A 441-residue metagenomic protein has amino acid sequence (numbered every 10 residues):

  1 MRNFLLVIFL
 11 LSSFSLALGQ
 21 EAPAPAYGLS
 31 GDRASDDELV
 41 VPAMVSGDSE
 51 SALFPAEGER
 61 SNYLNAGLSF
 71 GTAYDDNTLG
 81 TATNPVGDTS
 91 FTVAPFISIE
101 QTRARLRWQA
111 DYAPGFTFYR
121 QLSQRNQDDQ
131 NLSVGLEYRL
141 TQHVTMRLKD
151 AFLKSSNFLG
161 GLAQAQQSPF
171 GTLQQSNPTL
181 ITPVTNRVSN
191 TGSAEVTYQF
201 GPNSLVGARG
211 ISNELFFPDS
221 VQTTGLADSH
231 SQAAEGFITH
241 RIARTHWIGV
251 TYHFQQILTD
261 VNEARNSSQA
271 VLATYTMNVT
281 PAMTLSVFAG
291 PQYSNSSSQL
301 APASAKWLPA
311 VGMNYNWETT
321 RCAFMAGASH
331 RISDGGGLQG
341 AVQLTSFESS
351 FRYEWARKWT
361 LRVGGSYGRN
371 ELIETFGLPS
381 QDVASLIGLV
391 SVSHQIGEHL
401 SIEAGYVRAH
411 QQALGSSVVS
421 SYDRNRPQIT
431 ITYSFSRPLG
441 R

Functional and structural regions predicted by a protein language model:
M1-F4: Positively charged n-region of N-terminal signal peptides that target proteins for export
L6-S15: Bacterial N-terminal signal peptides
Q20-R441: Gram-negative and organellar
